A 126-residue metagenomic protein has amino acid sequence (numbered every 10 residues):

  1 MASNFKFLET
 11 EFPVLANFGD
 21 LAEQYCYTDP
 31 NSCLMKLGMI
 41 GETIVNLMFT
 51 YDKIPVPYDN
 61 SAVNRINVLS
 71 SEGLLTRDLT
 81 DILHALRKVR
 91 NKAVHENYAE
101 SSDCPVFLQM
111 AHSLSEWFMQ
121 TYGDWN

Functional and structural regions predicted by a protein language model:
M1-N126: Amphipathic alpha-helical interface elements
